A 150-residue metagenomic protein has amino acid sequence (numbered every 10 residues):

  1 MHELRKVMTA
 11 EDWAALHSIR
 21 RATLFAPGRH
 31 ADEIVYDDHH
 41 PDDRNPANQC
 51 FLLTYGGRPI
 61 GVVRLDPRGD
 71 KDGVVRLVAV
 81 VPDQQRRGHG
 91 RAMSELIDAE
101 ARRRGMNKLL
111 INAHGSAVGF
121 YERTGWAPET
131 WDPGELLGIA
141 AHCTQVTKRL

Functional and structural regions predicted by a protein language model:
H2-L16: A short beta-loop-alpha structural element at the N-terminal edge of CoA-dependent acyl/N-acetyltransferase catalytic
S18-G56: Active-site rim helix/loop that mediates acceptor-substrate recognition in acyltransferases
R20, Y121, W126: Conserved active-site tyrosine of GNAT-family acetyltransferases
L52, R58-P67, V74-A79: Conserved beta-strand in the GNAT
Q84, G88-L96: Conserved acetyl-CoA pyrophosphate-binding loop and the N-cap/start of the following alpha-helix in GNAT-like
S94, A101-H114: Conserved GNAT acetyl-CoA-binding A-motif
L110-N112, A127-Q145: Conserved catalytic-core motifs of GNAT/GCN5-like acyltransferases
